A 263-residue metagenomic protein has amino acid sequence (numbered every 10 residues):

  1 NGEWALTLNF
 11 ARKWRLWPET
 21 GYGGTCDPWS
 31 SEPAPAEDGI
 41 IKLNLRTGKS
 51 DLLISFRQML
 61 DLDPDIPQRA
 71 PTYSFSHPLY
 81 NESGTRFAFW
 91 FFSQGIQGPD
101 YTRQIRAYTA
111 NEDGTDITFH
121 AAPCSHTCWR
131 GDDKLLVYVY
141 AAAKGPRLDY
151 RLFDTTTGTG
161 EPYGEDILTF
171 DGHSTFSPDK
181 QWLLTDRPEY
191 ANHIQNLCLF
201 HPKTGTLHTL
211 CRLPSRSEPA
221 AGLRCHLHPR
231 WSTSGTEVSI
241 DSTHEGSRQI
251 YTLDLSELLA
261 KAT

Functional and structural regions predicted by a protein language model:
N1, R46-Y73, T102, Y108-S125 (+3 more regions): Multi-bladed beta-propeller domains
N1-L8, W14, D27-S30, M59-F87 (+4 more regions): Conserved beta-propeller blade repeats
T7-E37, W90-R103, Y140-K144, D186-I194: Short, conserved, GDST-rich strand-edge loop motifs in beta-rich repeat architectures
A36, S83, R103, P146 (+4 more regions): Short loop/turn segments that connect beta-strands within the blades of beta-propeller domains, predominantly WD40
G39-I41, R106-Y108, D149-R151, N196-C198 (+1 more regions): A short loop-to-beta-strand structural motif that recurs across blades of beta-propeller domains
L136, A143-G145, G160-G164: Detector for outer-membrane/organellar transmembrane beta-barrel domains, recognizing the amphipathic beta-strand
G164-H208: Loop/turn-rich, solvent-exposed surfaces of beta-rich toroidal or solenoidal domains
C225-T263: Blade-level signature of beta-propeller repeat domains, shared across WD40, Kelch, NHL, RCC1 and BNR/Asp-box propellers
